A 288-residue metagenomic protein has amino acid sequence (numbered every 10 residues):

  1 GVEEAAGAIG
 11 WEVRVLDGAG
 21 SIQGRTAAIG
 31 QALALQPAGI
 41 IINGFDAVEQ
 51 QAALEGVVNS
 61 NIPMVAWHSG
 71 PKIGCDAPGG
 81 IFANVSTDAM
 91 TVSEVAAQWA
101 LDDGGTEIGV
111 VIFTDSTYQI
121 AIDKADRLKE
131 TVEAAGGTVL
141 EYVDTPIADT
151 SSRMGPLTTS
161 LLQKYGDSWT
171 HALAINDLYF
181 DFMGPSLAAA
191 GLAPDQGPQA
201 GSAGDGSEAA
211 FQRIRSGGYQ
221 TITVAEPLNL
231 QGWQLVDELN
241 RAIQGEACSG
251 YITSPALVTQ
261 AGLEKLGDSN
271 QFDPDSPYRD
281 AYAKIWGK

Functional and structural regions predicted by a protein language model:
G1, A5, I9, R14-A27 (+3 more regions): Extracytoplasmic "Venus flytrap"
G1-A8, V92-A96, Q119-V139, R153 (+2 more regions): Short, solvent-exposed amphipathic alpha-helices that sit in or adjacent to ligand/effector-binding or catalytic
G7-G18, G109-T114, K129-S151, Q196-Q199: Short beta-strand elements in bilobed, periplasmic/extracellular small-molecule ligand-binding domains
V13-Q36, V143-Y165, F180-M183: Structural motif
R25, A83-V110, I122-D123, S152-G155 (+2 more regions): Hydrophobic alpha-helical segments within soluble ligand-binding/sensing domains
I42-N59, L128, I147-R213: Hydrophobic alpha-helical
V48, A52-T91, S207-S216, Q220: Flexible loop/hinge segments that line or gate small-molecule binding clefts
A135, P227, Q231-K288: Hinge/cleft segment of the Venus flytrap/periplasmic-binding protein
